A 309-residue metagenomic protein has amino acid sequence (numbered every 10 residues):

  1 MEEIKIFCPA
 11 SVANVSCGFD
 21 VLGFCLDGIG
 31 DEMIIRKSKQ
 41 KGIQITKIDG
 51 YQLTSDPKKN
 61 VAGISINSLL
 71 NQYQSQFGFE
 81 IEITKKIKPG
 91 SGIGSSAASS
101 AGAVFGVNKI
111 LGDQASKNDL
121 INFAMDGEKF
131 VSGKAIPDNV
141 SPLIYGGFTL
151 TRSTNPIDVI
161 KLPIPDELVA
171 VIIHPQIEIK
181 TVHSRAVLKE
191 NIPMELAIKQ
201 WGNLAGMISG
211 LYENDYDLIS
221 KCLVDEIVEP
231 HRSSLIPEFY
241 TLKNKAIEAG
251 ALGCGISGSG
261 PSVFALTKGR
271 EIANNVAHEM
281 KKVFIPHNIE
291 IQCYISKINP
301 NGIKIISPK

Functional and structural regions predicted by a protein language model:
M1-S91, F105, K109-A115, G146 (+2 more regions): ATP-binding N-lobe of GHMP and related small-molecule kinases
A10, G28, H174-I179, E226-I227 (+2 more regions): Glycine-rich beta-alpha junction loops
R36, L143-T154, A265-K268, I306-P308: Short beta-strand-to-turn element immediately C-terminal to the catalytic PLP-Schiff-base lysine in fold type I
K41-Q44, T181, E271-A277: Short, conserved charged micro-motifs
Q76-P156: Gly/Ser-rich oxyanion-binding loop with an adjacent helix/lid that shapes the negatively charged ligand pocket
E167-N244, E248: Acyltransferase
L211-K309: Glycine-rich, charge-dense phosphate/pyrophosphate-binding loop(s) and the adjacent flexible "lid"/catalytic subdomain
